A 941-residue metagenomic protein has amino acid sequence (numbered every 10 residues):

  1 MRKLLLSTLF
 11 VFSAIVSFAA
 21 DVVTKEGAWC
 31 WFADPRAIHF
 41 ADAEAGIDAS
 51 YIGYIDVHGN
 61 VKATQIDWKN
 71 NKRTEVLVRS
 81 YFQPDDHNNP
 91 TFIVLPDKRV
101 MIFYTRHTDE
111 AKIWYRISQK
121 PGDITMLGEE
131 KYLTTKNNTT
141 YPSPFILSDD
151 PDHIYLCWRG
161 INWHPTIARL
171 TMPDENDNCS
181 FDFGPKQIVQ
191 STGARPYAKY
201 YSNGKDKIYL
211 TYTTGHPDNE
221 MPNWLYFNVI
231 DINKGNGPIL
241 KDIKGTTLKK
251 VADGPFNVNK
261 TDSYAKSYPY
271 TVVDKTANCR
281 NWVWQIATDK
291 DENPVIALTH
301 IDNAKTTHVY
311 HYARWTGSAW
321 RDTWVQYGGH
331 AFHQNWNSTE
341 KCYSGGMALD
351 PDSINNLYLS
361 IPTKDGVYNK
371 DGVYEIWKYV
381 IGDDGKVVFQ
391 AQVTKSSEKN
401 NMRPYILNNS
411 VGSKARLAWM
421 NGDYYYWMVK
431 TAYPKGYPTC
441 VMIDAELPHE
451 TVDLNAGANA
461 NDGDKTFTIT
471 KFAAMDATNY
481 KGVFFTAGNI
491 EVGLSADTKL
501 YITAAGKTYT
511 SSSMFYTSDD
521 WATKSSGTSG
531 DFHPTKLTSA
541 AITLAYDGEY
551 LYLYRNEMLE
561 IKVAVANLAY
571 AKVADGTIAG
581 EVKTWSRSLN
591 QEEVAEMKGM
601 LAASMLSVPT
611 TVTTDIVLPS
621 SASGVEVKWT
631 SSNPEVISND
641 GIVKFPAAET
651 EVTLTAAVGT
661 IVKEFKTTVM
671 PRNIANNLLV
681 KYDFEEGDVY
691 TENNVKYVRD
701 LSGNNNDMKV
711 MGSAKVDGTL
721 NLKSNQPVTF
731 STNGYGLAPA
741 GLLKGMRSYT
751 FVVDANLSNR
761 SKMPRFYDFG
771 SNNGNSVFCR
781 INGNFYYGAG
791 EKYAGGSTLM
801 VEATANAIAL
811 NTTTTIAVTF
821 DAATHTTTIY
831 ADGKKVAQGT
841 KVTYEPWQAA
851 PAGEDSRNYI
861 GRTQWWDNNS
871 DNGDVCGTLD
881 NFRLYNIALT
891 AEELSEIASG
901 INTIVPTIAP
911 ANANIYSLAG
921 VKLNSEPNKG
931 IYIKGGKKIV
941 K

Functional and structural regions predicted by a protein language model:
A20-T451: Extracellular, repeat-based ectodomains that mediate carbohydrate processing or recognition
G27-A28, F82, G457-F467, D476-Y480 (+7 more regions): Extracellular/lumenal carbohydrate-interaction signature centered on repeated Trp-anchored short motifs
K186-I188, L559-S586, P851-D880, L889 (+2 more regions): Extracellular glycan-interaction patches encoded by glycine-rich segments
E450-D462, F472, A477-G482, G580 (+3 more regions): Extracytoplasmic low-complexity segments
E450-T451, N455, N590, T890-K922: Residue-level detector of functionally pivotal "anchor" positions at catalytic/ligand-binding pockets or at interdomain
T470-A474, G493-A564, S702-T732, T750-S761 (+2 more regions): Extracellular glycan-interaction surfaces
K471-M475, T543, Y554, D575-K598 (+6 more regions): Extracellular, beta-strand-rich glycan-interacting domains
E596-N673: Beta-rich interaction/scaffold domains
